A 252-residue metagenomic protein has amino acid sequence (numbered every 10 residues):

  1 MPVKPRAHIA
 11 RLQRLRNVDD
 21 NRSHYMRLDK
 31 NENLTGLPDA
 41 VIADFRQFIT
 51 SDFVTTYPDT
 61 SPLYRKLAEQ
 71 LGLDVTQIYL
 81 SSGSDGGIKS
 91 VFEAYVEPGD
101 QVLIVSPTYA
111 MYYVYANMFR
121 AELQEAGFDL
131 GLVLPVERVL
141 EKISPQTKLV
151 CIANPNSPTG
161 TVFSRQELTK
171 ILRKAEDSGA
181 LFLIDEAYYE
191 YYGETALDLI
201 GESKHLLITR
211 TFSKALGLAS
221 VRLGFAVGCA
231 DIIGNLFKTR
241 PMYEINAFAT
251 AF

Functional and structural regions predicted by a protein language model:
P2-G83, S90: N-terminal small-domain helix-loop-helix segment of the aminotransferase-like
I78, A180, H205-L206: Short, conserved active-site loop motifs that form the nucleotide-linked donor/cofactor pocket
G83-V91, F182-Y188, Y192-G193: Glycine/small-residue-rich loop that forms an oxyanion/phosphate-binding "nest" at active or ligand-binding sites
A94-I152: PLP-dependent aminotransferase-like
F119, D177-S178, S203: Helix C-cap/helix->beta junction micro-motif
L130-E190: Active-site phosphate-binding strand-loop segment of PLP-dependent enzymes
H205-F252: PLP-dependent aminotransferase class I/II
